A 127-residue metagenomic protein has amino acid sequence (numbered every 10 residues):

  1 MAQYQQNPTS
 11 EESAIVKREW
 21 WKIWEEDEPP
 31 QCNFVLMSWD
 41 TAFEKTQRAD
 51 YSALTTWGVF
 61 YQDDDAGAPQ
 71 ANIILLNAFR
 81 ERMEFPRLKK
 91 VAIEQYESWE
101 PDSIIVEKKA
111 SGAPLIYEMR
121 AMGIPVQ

Functional and structural regions predicted by a protein language model:
M1-T41: ATPase catalytic-site recognition across NTP-hydrolyzing enzymes
Y4, D40, L54, A92 (+1 more regions): Hydrophobic, well-ordered secondary-structure elements that form the walls of internal hydrophobic environments
N7, E11, I15, F60-Q127: Mg2+-dependent endonuclease catalytic cores in nucleic-acid-processing enzymes, primarily RNase H-like
E28-P29, Q47, A68, E97: Generic structural signal for beta-strand residues in well-ordered domains
Q31-N33, D50, S98-E100: Short, well-ordered loop/turn elements at secondary-structure boundaries
M37, A53-T55, I74: Protein kinase-like catalytic core scaffold
W39-S52: An active-site-proximal beta-strand-loop segment
Y51-Y61: Short conserved beta-strand segments at catalytic cores or DNA/RNA-binding microdomains of nucleic-acid binding
